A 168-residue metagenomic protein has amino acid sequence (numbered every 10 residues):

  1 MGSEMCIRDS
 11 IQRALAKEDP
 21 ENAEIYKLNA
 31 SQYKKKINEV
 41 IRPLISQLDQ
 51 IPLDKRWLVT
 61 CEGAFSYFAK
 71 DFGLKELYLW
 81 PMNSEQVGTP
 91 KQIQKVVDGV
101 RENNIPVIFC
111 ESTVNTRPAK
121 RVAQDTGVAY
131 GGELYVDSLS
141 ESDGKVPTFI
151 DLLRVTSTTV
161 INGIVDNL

Functional and structural regions predicted by a protein language model:
M1-L168: Extracytoplasmic metal-acquisition and chelation regions
